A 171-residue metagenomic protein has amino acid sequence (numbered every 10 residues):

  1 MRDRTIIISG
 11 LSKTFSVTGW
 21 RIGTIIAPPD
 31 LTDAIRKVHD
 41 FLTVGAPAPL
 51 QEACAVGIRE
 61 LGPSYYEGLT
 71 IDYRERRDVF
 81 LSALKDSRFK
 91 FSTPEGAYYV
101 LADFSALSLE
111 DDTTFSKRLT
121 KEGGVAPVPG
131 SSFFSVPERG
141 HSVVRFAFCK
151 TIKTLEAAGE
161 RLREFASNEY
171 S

Functional and structural regions predicted by a protein language model:
M1-S171: PLP-dependent class I/II
